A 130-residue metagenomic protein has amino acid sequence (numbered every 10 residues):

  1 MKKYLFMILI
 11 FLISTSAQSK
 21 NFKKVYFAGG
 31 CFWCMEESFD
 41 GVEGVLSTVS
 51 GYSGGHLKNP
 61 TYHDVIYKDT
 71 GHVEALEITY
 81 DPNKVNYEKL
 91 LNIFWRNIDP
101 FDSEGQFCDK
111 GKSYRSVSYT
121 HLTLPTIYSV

Functional and structural regions predicted by a protein language model:
Y4-I13: Sec-dependent N-terminal signal peptides
A17-L122, S129: Flexible coil/turn and secondary-structure edge motifs
